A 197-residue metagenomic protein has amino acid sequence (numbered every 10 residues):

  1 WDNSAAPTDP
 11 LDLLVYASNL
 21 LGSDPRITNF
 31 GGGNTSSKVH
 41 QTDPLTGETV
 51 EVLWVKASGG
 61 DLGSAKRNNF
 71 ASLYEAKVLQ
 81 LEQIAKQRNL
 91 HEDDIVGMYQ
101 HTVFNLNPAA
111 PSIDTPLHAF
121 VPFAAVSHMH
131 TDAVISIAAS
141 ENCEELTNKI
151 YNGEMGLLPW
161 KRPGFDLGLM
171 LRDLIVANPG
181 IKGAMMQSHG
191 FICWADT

Functional and structural regions predicted by a protein language model:
W1-T197: Glycine-rich flexible loops
